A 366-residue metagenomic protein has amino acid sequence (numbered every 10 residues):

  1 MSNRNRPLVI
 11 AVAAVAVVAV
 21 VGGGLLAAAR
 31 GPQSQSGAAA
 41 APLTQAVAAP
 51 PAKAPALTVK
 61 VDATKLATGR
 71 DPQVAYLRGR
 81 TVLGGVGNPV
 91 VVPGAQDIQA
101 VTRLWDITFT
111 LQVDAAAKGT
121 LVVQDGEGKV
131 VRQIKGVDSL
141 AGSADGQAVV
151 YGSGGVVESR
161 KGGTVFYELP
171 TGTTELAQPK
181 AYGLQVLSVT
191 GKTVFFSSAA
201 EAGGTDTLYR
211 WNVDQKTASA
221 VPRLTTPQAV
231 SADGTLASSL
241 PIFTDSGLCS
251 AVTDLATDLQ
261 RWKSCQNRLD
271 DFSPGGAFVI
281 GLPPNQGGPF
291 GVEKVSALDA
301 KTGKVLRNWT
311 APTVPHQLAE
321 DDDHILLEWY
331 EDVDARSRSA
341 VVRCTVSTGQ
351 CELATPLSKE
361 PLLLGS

Functional and structural regions predicted by a protein language model:
M1, A41, V252, E320-D321: Generic low-polarity alpha-helical segments
S2-S36: Hydrophobic single-pass membrane-targeting/anchoring helices
V17-A19, W105-I107, G349: Long, contiguous N-terminal structural blocks used for assembly/anchoring
A28-G31, A41-I98, Q112-S139, G155-K180 (+4 more regions): Surface-exposed loop/turn elements that mediate protein-protein interactions on large endomembrane-trafficking
Q33-A38, A48, L187-V189: Intrinsic structural disorder/low-complexity segments
K60-D71, Q99-T108, S139-G152, Q185-F195 (+5 more regions): Blade-terminus and WD-like Trp-Asp/Gly-His loop motifs, strongest in beta-propeller folds
G281-N285: Long, repeat-rich segments with strong aromatic
